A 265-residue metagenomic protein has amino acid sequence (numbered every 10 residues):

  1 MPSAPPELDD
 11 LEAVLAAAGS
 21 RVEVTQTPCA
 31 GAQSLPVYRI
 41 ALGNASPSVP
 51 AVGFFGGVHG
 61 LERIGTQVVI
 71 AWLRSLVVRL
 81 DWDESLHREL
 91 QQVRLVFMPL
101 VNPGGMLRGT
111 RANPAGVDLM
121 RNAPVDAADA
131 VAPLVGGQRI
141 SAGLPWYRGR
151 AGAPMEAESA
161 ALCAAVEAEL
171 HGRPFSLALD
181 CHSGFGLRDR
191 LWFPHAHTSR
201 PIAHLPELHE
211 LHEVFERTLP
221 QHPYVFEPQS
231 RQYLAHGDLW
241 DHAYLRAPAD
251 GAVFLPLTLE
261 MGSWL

Functional and structural regions predicted by a protein language model:
M1-I40: Short glycine- and acidic-rich boundary segments immediately preceding or forming the N-terminal edge of structured
V24, V37-R39, F97, A178-D180 (+1 more regions): Conserved beta-strand scaffold positions in the cores of enzyme catalytic domains, especially in NTP/NDP-utilizing
R39-A41, V69-W82: Short, well-ordered amphipathic alpha-helices
N44-A51: Proline/glycine-enriched tight loop/beta-turn segments at coil->beta junctions that connect or precede beta-strands
V52-V58, D180: Short glycine-rich or small-residue beta-strand-to-loop segments that form or flank ligand, phosphate, metal/Fe-S
H59-Q67: Di-metal (Zn2+ and/or Mg2+/Mn2+) metal-binding site signature of metallo-dependent hydrolases with the MBL/beta-CASP
I64, S75-E210: Active-site/substrate-binding loop(s) of hydrolase catalytic cores
S183-L265: Catalytic cores of processing enzymes, dominated by hydrolases/peptidases, characterized by acidic/His-rich
